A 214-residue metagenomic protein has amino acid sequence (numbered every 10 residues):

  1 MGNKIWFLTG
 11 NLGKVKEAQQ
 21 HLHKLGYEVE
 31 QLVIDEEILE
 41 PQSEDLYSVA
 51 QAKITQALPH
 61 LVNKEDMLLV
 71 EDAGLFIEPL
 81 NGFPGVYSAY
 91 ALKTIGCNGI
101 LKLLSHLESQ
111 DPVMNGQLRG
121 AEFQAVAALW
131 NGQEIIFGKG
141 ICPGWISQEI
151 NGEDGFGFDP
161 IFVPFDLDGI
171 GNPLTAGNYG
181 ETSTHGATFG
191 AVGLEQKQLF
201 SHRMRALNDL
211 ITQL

Functional and structural regions predicted by a protein language model:
G2-W6, L12-L214: Anionic-ligand binding patches
